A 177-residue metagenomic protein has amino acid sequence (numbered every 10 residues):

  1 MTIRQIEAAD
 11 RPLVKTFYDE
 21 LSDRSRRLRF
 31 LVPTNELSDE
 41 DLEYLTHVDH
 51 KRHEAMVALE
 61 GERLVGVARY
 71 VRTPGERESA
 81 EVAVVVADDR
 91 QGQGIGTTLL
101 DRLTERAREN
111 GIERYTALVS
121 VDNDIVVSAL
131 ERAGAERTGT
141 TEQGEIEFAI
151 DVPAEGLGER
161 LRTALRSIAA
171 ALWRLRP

Functional and structural regions predicted by a protein language model:
M1-P177: Long, contiguous binding/interaction regions
